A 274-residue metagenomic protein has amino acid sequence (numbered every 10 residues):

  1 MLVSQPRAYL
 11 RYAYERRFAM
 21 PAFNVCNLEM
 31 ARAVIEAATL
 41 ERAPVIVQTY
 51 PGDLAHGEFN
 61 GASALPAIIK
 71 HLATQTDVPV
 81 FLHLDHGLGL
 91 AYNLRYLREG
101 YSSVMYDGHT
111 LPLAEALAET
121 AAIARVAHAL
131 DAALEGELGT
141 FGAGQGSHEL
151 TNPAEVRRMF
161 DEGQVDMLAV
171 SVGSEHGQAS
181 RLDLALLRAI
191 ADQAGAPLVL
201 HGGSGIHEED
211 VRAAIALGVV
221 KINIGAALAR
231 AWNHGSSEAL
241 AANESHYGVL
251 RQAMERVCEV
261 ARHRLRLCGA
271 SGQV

Functional and structural regions predicted by a protein language model:
S4-Y12, R16, L28-D53, N60-D77 (+5 more regions): Alpha/beta enzyme core
F18-C26, H56-G57, G248, Q252: A short N-terminal beta->alpha junction/helix N-cap motif
P21-V25, L82-G87, P197-I206: Histidine-centered catalytic micro-motifs
E58, P112, A116, H148 (+3 more regions): Residue-level preference for long, well-ordered alpha-helices that form the structural scaffold of enzyme catalytic
H83, E135-E137, V199, R264: Generic enzyme active-site microenvironment
L182, G202-I206, V220, I224 (+3 more regions): Short amphipathic alpha-helical interaction segments
S237-V274: Extended, intrinsically disordered, low-complexity segments
